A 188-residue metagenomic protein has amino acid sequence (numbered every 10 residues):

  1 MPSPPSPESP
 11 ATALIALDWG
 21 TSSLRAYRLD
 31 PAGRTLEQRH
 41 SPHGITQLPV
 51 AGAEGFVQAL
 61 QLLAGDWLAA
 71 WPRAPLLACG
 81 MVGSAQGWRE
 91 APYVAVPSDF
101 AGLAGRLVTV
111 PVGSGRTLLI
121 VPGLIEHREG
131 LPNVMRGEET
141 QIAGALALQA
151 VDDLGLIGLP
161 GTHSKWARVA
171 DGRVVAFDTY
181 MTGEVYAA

Functional and structural regions predicted by a protein language model:
S6-S9, A69, P111-G113, A147-D152 (+1 more regions): Solvent-exposed alpha-helices and their adjacent loops that cap or buttress functional pockets in soluble metabolic
L14-D18, P75-L77, G155-L159: Short glycine-aspartate micro-motif
L14-G55: Short glycine-rich, Thr/Ser-proximal phosphate-binding strand/loop in the N-terminal lobe of ATP-dependent enzymes
G20-R25, M81-A85, L159-K165: Gly/Ser/Thr-rich loops at beta-strand to alpha-helix junctions that form or flank small-molecule/cofactor-binding
D30-R34, S114, R168-R173: Short acidic-glycine loop/turn motifs at beta-strand connectors
T46-L48, I125-A188: Glycine-rich phosphate-binding loop plus the immediately following alpha-helix
A53-W67: Short, well-ordered amphipathic alpha-helical segments that serve as non-catalytic structural scaffolds within diverse
W67-M135, D171: Short beta-strand-loop/turn "lid" adjacent to the catalytic site in phosphate-handling enzymes
